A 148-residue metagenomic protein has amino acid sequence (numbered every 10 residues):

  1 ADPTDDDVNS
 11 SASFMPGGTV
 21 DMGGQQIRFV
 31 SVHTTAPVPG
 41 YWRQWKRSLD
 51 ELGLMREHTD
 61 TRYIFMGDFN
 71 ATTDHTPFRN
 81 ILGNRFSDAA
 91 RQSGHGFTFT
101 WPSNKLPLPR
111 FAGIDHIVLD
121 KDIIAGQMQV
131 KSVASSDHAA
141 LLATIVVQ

Functional and structural regions predicted by a protein language model:
A1-Q148: Soluble catalytic domains of enzymes that build or remodel membrane lipids, polysaccharides, and related
